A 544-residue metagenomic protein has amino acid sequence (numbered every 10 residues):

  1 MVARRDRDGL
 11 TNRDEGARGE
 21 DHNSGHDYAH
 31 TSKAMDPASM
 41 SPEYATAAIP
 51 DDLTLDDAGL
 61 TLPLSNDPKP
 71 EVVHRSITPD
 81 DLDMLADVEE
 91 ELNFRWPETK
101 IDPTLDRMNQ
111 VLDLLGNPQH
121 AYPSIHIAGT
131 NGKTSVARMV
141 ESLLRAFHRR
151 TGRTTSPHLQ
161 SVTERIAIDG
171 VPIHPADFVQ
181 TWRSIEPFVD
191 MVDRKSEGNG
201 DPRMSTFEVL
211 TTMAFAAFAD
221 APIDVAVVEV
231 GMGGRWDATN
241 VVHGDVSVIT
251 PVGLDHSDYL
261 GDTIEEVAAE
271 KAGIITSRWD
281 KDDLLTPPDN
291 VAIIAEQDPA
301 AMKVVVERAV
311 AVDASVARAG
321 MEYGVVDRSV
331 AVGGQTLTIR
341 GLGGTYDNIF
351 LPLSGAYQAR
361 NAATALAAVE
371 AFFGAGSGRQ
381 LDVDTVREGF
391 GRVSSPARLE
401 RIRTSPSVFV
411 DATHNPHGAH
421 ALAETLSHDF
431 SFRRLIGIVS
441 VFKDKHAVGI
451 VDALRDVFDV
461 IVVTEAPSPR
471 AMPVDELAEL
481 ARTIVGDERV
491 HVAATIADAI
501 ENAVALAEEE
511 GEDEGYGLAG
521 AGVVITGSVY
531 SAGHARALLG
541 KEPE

Functional and structural regions predicted by a protein language model:
M1-G129, V136-R149, R153-T154, R194-D201: Short functional linear segments
D80, T99-K100, L105, N109-H120 (+3 more regions): ATP-dependent carboxylate-amine ligase catalytic core
A121, V225-V228, D237-V248, V252-H256 (+2 more regions): Nucleotide phosphate-binding/pyrophosphate-handling subdomain across enzymes that bind or process nucleotide phosphates
V140, R235-D245, R536-L539: Short Gly/Thr/Asp-enriched flexible loops that form oxyanion-binding sites at enzyme active sites
T154-P157, I293-P299, R308-V330, L351-G355 (+6 more regions): Beta-strand->loop->alpha-helix junctions that form or flank phosphate-binding loops in nucleotide-handling enzymes
V192-G198, P222-E229, G244-N348, A362 (+1 more regions): Acidic, Mg2+-coordinating active-site environments of NTP-dependent enzymes
V291, D298-V306, D313, G333 (+3 more regions): C-terminal helical cap/extension that packs against the catalytic core of soluble nucleotide-cofactor enzymes
S528: Active-site-proximal loop/hinge segments that shape catalytic or ion-binding/gating pockets
